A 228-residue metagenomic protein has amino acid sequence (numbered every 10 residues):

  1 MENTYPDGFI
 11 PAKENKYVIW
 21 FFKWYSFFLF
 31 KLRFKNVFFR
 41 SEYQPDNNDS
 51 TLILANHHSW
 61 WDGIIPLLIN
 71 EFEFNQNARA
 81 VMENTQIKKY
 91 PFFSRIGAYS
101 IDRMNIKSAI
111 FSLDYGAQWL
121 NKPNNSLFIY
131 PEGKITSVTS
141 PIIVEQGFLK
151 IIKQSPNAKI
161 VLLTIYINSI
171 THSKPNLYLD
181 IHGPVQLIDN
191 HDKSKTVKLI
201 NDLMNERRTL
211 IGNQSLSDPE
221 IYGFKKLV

Functional and structural regions predicted by a protein language model:
E2-F9, L113-V228: Non-catalytic C-terminal accessory region of glycerolipid acyltransferases and related lyso-lipid remodeling enzymes
N3-S26: Helix-enriched interaction subdomains in cytosolic or periplasmic regions, typified by TIR/SEFIR signaling/NADase cores
Y17, F21, K107-S112, I143 (+1 more regions): Soluble or luminal CAZymes and related metallo-dependent hydrolases
V18-W20, W24-H57: Helix-to-loop junction immediately C-terminal to a conserved catalytic motif
F22, I87-K89, I170-H172: Short, glycine/polar-rich helix-capping loops at beta-to-alpha or helix-loop-helix junctions that flank or form
F28-F34, R103-S108, V138-S140: Short, flexible loop segments at the rims of nucleotide/cofactor-binding pockets, characterized by
N47-N105: Catalytic core of membrane glycerolipid acyltransferases/transacylases, capturing the structured, soluble-facing
Y99-N121: Helix-adjacent hinge/juxtasegments
